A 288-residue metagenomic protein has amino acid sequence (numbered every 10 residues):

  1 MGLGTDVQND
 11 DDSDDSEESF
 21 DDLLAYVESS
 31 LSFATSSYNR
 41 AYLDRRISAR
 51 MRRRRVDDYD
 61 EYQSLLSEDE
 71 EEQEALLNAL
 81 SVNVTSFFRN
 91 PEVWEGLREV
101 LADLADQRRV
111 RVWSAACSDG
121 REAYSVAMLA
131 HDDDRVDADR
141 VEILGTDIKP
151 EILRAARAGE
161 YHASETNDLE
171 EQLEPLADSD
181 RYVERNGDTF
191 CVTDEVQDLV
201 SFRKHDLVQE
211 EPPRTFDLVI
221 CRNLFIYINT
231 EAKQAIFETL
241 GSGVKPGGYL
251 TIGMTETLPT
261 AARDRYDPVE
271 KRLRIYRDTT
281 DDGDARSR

Functional and structural regions predicted by a protein language model:
G2-W113: Conserved AdoMet
Q107-A127, R140-L144: Conserved class I S-adenosyl-L-methionine
A116, N223-L224: Short catalytic micro-motifs in class I SAM-dependent methyltransferases
V141-F216, L224: Extended basic-aromatic, gly/pro-enriched interface segments that bind polyanionic ligands
I220: A conserved beta-strand element that flanks and buttresses the S-adenosyl-L-methionine
Q234-P246: A short glycine-rich, Lys/Arg-flanked "PGG" loop and its adjoining helix->strand segment in the class I
P246-M254: Conserved beta-strand signature within the Rossmann-like core of class I S-adenosyl-L-methionine
T260-R288: Core SAM-dependent methyltransferase catalytic element
